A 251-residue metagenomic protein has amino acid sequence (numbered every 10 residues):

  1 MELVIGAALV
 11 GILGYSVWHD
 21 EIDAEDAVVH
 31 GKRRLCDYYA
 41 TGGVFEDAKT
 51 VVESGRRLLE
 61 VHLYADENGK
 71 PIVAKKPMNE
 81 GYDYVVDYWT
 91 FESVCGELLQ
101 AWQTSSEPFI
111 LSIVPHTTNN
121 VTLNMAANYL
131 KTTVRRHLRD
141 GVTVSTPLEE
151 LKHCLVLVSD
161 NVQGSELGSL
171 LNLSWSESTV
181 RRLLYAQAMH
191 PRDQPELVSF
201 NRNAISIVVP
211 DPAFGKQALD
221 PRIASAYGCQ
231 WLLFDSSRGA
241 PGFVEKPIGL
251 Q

Functional and structural regions predicted by a protein language model:
M1-L58, A65-Q251: Long, acidic (Asp/Glu-rich), low-complexity accessory segments flanking structured domains
